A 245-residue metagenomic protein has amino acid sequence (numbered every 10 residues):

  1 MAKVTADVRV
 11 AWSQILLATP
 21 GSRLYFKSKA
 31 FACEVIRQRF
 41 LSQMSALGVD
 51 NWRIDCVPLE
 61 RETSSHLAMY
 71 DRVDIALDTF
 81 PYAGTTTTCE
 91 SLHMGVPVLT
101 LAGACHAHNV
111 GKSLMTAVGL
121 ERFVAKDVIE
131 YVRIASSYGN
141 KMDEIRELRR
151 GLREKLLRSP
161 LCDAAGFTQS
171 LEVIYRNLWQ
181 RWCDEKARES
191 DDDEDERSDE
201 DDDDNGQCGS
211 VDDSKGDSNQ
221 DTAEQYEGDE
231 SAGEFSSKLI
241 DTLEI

Functional and structural regions predicted by a protein language model:
M1-E62, M69: Conserved catalytic-core segment of nucleotide-activated headgroup transferases in glycan assembly
D7, A11, E130, S170: Charged catalytic carboxylate motif
Q14, G21, K27-S42, D55 (+5 more regions): C-terminal amphipathic helix plus adjacent low-complexity, charged tail appended to glycosyltransferase catalytic
N51, Y70, T79-A164: Catalytic binding pocket for nucleotide-activated donors in carbohydrate/polymer assembly enzymes
C56-P58, A76-T79: Short, flexible loop segments at the rims of nucleotide/cofactor-binding pockets, characterized by
E62-D74, H93: Short acidic alpha-helix that forms the nucleotide-activated donor recognition element in Leloir-type transferases
E227: Acidic, mature catalytic/reactive cores of soluble proteins
